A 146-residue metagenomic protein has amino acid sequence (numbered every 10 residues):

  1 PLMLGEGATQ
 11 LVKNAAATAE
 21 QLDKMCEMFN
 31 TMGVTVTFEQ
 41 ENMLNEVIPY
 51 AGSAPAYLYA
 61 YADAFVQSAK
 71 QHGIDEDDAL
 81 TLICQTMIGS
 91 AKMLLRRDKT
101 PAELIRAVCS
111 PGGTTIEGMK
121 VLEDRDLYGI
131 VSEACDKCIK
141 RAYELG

Functional and structural regions predicted by a protein language model:
P1-L2: Active-site PLP-lysine loop of aminotransferase-like
A8-E46, Y57-R96, R141, L145: Internal alpha-helical scaffold of NAD(P)-dependent oxidoreductase catalytic cores
M43-P49, P101-R106: Short pre-catalytic strand/loop immediately N-terminal to key active-site residues, enriched for Gly-Thr
T81-G146: NAD(P)-dependent Rossmann-like dehydrogenase/reductase catalytic/cofactor-binding core
